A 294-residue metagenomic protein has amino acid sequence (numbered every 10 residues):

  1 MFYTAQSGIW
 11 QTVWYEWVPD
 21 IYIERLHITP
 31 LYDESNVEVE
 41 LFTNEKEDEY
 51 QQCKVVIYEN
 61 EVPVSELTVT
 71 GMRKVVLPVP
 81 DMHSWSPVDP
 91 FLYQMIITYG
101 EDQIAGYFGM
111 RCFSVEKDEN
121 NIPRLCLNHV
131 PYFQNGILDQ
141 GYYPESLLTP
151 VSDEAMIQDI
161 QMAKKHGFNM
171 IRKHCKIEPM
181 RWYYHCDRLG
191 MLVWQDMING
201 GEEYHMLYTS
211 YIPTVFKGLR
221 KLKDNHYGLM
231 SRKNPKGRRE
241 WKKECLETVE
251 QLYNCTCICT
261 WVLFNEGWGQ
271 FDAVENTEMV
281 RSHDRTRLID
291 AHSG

Functional and structural regions predicted by a protein language model:
M1-H185, L189-V193, C259-T260, E275-S282 (+1 more regions): Secreted/periplasmic carbohydrate-active enzymes, especially glycoside hydrolases
M170-G294: Substrate-binding/catalytic cleft of secreted carbohydrate-active enzymes, primarily glycoside hydrolases
